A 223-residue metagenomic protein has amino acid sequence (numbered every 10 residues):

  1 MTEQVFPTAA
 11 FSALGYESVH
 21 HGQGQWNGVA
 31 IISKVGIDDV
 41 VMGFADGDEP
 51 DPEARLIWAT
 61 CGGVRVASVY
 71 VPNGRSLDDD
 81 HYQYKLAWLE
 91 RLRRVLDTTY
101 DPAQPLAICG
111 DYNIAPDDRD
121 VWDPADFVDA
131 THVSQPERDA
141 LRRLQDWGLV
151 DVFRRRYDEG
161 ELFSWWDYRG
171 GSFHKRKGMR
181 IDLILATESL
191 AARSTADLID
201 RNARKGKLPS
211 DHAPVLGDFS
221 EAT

Functional and structural regions predicted by a protein language model:
M1-S76: Structured beta-strand-rich core segments of catalytic domains in phosphoester-bond hydrolases
M1-V5, L77, A115-P116, G160 (+1 more regions): Active-site environment of divalent metal-dependent phosphoester hydrolases
A10-G15, W88-I181: Metal-dependent phosphoesterases centered on the DNase I-like endonuclease/exonuclease/phosphatase
Q25-V40, G160, S172-R193, F219: Conserved beta strand-loop-helix elements of the APE1-like EEP
N27-V29, E53-W58, G178-D182, S210-L216: Short hydrophobic/aromatic beta-strand or adjacent loop that forms the aromatic wall/cage of a ligand/substrate-binding
F44-A45, D151-G160, D197-R201: Acidic carboxylate-rich catalytic motifs and surrounding loops in phosphoryl-/glycosyl-chemistry enzymes
A45-G47, V71-L89, A125-D129: Surface-exposed cleft-lining segments at the edges of enzyme active sites
L198-T223: Surface polyanion/phosphate-binding segment centered on an Asp-His-Pro turn
